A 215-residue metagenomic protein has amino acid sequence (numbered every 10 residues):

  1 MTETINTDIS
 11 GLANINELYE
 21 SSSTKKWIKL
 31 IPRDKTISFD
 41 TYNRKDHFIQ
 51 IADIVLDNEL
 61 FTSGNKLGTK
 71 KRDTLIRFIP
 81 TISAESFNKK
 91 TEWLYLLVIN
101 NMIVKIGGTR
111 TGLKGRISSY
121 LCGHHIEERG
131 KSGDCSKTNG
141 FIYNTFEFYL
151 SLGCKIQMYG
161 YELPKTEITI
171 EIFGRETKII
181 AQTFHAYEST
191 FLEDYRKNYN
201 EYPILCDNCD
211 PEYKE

Functional and structural regions predicted by a protein language model:
M1-E92, L96-V104, R110-E215: Boundary/linker segments flanking structured domains
